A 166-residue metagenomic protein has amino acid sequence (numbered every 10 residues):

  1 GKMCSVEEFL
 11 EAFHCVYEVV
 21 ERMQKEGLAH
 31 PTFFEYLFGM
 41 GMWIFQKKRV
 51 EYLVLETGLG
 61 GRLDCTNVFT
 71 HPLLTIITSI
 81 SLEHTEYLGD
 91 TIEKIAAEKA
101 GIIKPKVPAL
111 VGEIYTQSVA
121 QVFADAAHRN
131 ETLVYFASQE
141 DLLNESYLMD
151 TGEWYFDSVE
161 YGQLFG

Functional and structural regions predicted by a protein language model:
G1-I103: Phosphate-binding loop of NTP-binding sites
S5-P31, L82, E86-A96, V107-G166: Adenine nucleotide phosphate-binding catalytic loops in nucleotide-utilizing enzymes
